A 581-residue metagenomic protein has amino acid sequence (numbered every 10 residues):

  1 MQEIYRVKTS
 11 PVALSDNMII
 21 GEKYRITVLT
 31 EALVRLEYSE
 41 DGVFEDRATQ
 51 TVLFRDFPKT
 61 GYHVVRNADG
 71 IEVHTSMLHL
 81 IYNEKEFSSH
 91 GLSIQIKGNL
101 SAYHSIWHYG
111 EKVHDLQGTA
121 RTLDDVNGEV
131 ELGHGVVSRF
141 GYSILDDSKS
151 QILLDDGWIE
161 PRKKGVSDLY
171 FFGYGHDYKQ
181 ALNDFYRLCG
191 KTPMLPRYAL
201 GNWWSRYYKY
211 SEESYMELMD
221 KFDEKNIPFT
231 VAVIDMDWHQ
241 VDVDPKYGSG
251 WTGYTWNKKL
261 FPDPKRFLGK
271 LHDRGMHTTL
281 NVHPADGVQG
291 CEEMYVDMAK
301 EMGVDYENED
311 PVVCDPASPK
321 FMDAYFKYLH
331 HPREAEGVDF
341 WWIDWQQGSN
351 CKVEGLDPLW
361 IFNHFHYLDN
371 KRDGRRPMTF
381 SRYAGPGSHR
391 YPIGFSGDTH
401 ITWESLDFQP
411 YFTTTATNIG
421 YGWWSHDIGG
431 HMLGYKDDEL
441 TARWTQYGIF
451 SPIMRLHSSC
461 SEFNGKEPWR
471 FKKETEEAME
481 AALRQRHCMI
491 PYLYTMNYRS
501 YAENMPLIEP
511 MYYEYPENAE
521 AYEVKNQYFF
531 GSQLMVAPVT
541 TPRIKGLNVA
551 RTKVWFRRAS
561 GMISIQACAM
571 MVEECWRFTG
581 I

Functional and structural regions predicted by a protein language model:
Y5, L29-A68: A low-complexity, Ser/Thr/Gly/Pro-enriched, surface-exposed linker/loop concept that marks segments flanking
D41, L78, Y142, K149-Q151 (+15 more regions): Short, glycine-/Ser/Thr-/acidic-enriched flexible segments
V64-A199, R206-Y207, E212-E224, F578-I581: Catalytic and substrate-binding clefts that recognize carbohydrates or anionic sugar/phosphate headgroups
P193-N350, H389: Aromatic-lined carbohydrate-binding/catalytic grooves of carbohydrate-active enzymes
W203-R206, V233-I234, H272, M276-Q289 (+4 more regions): Aromatic-lined carbohydrate-recognition surfaces of secreted/lumenal glycan-active proteins
D223-V231, L260-T279, H331-D339, H366-P377 (+9 more regions): Secondary-structure transition/capping motifs at alpha-helix termini and the adjoining loop/turn into the next element
G303-W342, G374-T402, L456-A478: Alpha-amylase-like alpha-glycosidases and glucanotransferases acting on alpha-linked glucans and related
Y367, G387-G394, F408-F412, A416-H426 (+1 more regions): Catalytic core of carbohydrate-active enzymes
